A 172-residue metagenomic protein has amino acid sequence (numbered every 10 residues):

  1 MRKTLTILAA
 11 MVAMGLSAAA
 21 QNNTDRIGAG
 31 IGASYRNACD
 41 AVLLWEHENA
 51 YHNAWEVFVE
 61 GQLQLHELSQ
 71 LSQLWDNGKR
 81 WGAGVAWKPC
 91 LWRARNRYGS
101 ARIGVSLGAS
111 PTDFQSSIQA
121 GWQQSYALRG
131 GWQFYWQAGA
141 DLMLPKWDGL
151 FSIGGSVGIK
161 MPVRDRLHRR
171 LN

Functional and structural regions predicted by a protein language model:
T4-L16: Sec-dependent N-terminal signal peptides
T4-L5, C90, G104, P162: Residue-level detector of intrinsically disordered/flexible regions characterized by low predicted structural confidence
A20-L65, K160-P162, R166, N172: Short glycine/proline- and aromatic-enriched beta-strand/turn motifs that initiate or cap beta-hairpins
D25-A29, E67-S69, G104, G139-D141: Extracytoplasmic loops and strand-loop junctions of Gram-negative outer membrane beta-barrel proteins
A29-V42, L71-K79, L107-I118, M143-S152: Solvent-exposed loop/turn segments connecting transmembrane beta-strands in outer-membrane beta-barrel proteins
H47-F134: Gram-negative (and chloroplast) outer-membrane scaffold detector with strong preference for beta-barrel transmembrane
W55, Q62-E67, A120-N172: Predominantly the C-terminal beta-signal and adjacent terminal strand-loop region of outer-membrane beta-barrel
